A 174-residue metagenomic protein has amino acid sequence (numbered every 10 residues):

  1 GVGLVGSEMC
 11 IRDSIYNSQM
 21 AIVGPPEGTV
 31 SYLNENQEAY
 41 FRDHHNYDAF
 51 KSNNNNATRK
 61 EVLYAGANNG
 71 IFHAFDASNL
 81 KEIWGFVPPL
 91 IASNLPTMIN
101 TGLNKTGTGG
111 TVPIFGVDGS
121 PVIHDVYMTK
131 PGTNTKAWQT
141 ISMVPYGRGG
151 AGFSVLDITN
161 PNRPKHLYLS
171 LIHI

Functional and structural regions predicted by a protein language model:
G1, S7-E8, R12-I172: A fold-level detector for beta-propeller and closely related beta-sheet-rich head/sensor domains
